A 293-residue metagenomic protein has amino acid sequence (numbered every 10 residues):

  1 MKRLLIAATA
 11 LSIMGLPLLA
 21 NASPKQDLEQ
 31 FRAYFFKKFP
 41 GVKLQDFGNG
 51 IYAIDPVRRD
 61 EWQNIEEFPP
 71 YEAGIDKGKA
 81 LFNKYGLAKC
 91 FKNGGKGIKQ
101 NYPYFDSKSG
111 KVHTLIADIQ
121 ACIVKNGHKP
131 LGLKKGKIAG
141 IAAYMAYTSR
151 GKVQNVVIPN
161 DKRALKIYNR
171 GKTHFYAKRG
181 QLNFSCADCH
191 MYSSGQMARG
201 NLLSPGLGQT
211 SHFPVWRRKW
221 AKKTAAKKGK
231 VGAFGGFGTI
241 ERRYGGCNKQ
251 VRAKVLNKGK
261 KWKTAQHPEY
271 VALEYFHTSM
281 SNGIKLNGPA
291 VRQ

Functional and structural regions predicted by a protein language model:
M1-A7: Bacterial N-terminal signal peptides that target proteins for export
A8-G15: Bacterial N-terminal signal peptides
L16-A22: Sec/Tat signal peptide C-region and signal peptidase I cleavage site
S23-A73, N83-G140, Y147-G151, V157 (+2 more regions): Electron-transfer interface patches adjacent to heme c in soluble/periplasmic c-type cytochromes and di-/multiheme
A73-G74, K166: An amphipathic alpha-helix/helix-turn recognition signal
K152-R170: Solvent-exposed, charged amphipathic helical/linker segments at domain boundaries
